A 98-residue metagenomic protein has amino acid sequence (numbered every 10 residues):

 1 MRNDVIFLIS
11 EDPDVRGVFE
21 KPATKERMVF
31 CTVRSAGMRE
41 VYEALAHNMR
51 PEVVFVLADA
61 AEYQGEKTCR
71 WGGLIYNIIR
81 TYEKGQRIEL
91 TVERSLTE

Functional and structural regions predicted by a protein language model:
M1-E20: Active-site-proximal polar cores
K21-E98: Short, conserved turn/kink motifs that form compact alpha/beta structural patches or helix kinks used as
